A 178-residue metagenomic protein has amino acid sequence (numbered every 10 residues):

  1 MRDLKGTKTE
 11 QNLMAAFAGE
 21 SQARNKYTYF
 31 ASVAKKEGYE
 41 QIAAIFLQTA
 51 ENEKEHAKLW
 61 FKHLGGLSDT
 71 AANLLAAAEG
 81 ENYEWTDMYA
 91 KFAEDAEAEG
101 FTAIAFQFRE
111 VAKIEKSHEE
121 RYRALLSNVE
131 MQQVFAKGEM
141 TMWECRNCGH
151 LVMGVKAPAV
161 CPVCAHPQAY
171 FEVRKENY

Functional and structural regions predicted by a protein language model:
M1-Y178: Non-heme di-metal
